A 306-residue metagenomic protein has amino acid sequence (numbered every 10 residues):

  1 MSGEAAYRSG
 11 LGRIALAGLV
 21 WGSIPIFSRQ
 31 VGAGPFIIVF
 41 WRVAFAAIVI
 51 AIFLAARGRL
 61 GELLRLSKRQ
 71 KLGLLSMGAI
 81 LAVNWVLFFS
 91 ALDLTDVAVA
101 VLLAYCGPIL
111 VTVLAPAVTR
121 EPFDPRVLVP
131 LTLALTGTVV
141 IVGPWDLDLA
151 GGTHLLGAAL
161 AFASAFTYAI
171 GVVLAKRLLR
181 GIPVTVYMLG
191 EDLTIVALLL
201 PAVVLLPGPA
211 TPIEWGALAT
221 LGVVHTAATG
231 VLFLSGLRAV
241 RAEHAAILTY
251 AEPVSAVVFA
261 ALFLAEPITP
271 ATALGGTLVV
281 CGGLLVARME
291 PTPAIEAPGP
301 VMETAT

Functional and structural regions predicted by a protein language model:
M1-A46, A79, V83, L87 (+2 more regions): Glycine-/small-residue-enriched transmembrane alpha-helix faces in small-molecule transporters and effluxers
R8-L16, I37-A56, V129-T136, L156-A163 (+2 more regions): Hydrophobic alpha-helical transmembrane segments of multi-pass integral membrane proteins, especially transporters
L16, W41, L103-A104, R126-V129 (+3 more regions): Hydrophobic core positions of alpha-helical segments in small-molecule transporters and transporter systems
L19-S23, F27, F53, L75-S90 (+7 more regions): Hydrophobic alpha-helical transmembrane segments of multi-pass membrane transport proteins, especially secondary
V31, I38, R42, A91 (+9 more regions): Hydrophobic/aromatic residues within transmembrane alpha-helices of multi-pass small-molecule transporters
V43, G143-P144, E214-G216, V224 (+1 more regions): C-terminal-most transmembrane helix of multi-pass membrane proteins
F45-V49, L103-A117, T132, T194-L198 (+2 more regions): Alpha-helical transmembrane segments of compact multi-pass small-molecule transporters, enriched in specific families
I50, L54, L75, C106 (+5 more regions): Hydrophobic transmembrane alpha-helices of multi-pass small-molecule transport proteins
